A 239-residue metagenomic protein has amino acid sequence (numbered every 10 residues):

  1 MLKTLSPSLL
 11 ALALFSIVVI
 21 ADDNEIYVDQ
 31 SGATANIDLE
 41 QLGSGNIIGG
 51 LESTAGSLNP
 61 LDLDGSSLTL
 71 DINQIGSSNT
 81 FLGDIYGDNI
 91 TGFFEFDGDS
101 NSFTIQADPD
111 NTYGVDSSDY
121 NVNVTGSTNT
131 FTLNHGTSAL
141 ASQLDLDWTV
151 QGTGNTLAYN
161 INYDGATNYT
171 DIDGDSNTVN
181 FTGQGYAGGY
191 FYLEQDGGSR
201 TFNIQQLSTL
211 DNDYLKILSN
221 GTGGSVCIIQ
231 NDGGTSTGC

Functional and structural regions predicted by a protein language model:
L2-C239: Long, low-complexity, polar and repeat-rich extracellular regions of very large Gram-negative surface proteins
